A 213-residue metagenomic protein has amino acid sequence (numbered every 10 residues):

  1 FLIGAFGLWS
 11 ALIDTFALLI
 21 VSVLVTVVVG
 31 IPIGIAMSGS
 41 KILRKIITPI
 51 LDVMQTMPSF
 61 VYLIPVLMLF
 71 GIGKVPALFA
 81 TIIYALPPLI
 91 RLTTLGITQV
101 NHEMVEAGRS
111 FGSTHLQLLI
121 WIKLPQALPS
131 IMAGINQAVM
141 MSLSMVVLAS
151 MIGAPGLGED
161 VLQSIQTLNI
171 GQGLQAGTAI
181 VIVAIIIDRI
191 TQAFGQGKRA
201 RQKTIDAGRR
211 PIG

Functional and structural regions predicted by a protein language model:
I3-S10, V21-L51: Transmembrane-helix boundary motif in ABC transporter permease subunits
W9-V21, R44, L51-Q55, G71 (+4 more regions): Alpha-helical membrane-interface segments at transmembrane helix boundaries
A11, T15, I35, K45-P49 (+7 more regions): Membrane-spanning helices that line or support transport/gating and their immediate boundary helices in channels
L18, S38, L51-A85: Generic hydrophobic transmembrane alpha-helix motif, especially the helices
M68, I97, S142-V183, R199-Q202: Glycine-rich helix-loop "coupling/hinge" segments at transmembrane-helix boundaries in multipass transporters
I83, H115-A149, G171, Q175-I187 (+1 more regions): Transmembrane alpha-helices
P88-G134: Short cytoplasmic-facing helical segments at TM-TM junctions of multi-pass membrane proteins
T191-G213: Transmembrane alpha-helical segments of polytopic membrane transport and secretion proteins
